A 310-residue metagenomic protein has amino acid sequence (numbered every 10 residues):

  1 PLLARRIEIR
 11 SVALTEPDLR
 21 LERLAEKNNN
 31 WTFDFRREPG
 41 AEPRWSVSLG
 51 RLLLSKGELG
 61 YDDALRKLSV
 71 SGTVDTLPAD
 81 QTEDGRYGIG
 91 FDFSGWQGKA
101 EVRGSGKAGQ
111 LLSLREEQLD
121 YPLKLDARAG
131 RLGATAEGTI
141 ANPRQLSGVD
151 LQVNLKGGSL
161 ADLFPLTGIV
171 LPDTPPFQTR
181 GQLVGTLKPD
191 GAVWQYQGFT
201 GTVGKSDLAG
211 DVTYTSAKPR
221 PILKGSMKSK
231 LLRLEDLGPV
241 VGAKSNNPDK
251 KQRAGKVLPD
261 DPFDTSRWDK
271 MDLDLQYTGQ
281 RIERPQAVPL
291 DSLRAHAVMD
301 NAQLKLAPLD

Functional and structural regions predicted by a protein language model:
P1-E8, A13-P17, E38, D75 (+6 more regions): N-terminal beta-strand/beta-hairpin edge segment
P1-T82, Q97, L166, S216-K218 (+1 more regions): Secondary-structure transition motifs
E16, R23, K56, D63 (+7 more regions): Residues on the solvent-exposed faces and adjacent turns of beta-rich solenoids used to engage binding targets
E16, T76, Q97, Q110 (+7 more regions): Transmembrane beta-strands of outer-membrane beta-barrel pores
K67-L119, L146-G148, V153-A192, P239-L304 (+1 more regions): Beta-propeller and related beta-repeat scaffolds in trafficking/envelope systems
G104, A136, L151-V153, G210 (+1 more regions): Membrane-embedded beta-strands that build the outer-membrane beta-barrel scaffold
G191-I222: Repeat-solenoid scaffold signature
